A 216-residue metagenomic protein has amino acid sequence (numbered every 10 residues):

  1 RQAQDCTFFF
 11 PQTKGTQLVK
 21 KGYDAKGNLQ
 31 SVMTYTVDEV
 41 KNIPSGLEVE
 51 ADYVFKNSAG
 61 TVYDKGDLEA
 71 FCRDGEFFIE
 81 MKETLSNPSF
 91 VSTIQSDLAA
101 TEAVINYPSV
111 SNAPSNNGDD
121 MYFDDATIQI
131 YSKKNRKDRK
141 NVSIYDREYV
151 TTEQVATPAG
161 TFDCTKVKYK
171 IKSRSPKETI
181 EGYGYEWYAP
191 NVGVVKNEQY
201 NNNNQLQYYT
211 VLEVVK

Functional and structural regions predicted by a protein language model:
A3-K216: Conserved functional acidic sites
